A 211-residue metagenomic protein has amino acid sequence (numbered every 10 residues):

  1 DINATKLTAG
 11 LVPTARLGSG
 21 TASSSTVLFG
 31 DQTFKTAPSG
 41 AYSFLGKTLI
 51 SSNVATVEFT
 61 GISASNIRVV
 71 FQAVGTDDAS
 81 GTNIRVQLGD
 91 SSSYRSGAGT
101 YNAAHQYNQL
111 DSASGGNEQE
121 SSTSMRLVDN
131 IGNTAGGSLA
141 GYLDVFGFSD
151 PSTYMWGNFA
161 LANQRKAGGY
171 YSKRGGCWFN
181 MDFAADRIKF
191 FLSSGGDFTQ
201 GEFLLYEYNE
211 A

Functional and structural regions predicted by a protein language model:
D1-K47: Fibrous stalk/shaft segments of extracellular and virion attachment machinery
S19, T33, A37-A211: Surface-exposed molecular-recognition determinants
